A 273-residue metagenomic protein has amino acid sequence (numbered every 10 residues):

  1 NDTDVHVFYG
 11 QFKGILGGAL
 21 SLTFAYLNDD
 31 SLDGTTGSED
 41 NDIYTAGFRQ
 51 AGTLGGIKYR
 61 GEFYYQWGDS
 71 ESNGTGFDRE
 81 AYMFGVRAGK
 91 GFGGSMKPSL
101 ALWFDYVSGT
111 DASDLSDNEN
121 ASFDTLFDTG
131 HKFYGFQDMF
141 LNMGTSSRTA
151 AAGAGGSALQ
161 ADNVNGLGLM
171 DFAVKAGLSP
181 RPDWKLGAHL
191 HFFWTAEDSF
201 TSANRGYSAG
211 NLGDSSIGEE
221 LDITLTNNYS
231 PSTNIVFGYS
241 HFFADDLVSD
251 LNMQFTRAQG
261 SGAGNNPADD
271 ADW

Functional and structural regions predicted by a protein language model:
N1, S31-G37, D69-T75, A158-D162 (+2 more regions): Extracellular loop and loop/strand-boundary signature of outer-membrane beta-barrel proteins
N1-Y64: Internal metal/ion-chelating core segments
D2-H6, D40-A46, T53-G55, D78-F84 (+3 more regions): Residues that define the transmembrane beta-barrel architecture of outer-membrane proteins
F8-F12, F48-G52, V86-K90, L102 (+2 more regions): Residues on the lipid-exposed face of transmembrane beta-strands in outer-membrane beta-barrel proteins
L16-L22, G56-R60, G94-L100, P182-A188 (+2 more regions): Repeated loop/turn-to-beta-strand initiation elements of outer-membrane beta-barrel proteins
F24-D30, L54, Y65-D69, F104-T110 (+2 more regions): Transmembrane beta-strands of outer-membrane beta-barrel pores
I43-R87, S230-S240: Surface-exposed extracellular loop regions of Gram-negative outer-membrane beta-barrel proteins
D69-L178, S199-R205, G210, D250-N252: Extracellular/periplasmic loop regions
